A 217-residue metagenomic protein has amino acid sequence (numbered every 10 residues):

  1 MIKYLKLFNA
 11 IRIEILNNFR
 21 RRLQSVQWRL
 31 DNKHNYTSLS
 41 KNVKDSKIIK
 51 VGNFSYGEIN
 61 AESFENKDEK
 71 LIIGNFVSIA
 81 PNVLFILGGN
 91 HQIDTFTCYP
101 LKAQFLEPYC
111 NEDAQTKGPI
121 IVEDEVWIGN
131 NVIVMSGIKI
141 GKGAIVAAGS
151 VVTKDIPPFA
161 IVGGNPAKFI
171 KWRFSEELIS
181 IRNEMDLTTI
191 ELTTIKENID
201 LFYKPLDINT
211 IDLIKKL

Functional and structural regions predicted by a protein language model:
M1-N42: Membrane-proximal basic amphipathic "stem/tether" segments
I2, K102-V134, P166-L217: C-terminal segments of enzyme domains that contribute to small-molecule binding surfaces
S38-L39, I49-K50, F54-S136: Flexible, glycine/small-residue-enriched loop-and-beta-strand segment within the central core of proteins
N90, S150-V151, P157: Flexible glycine-rich beta->alpha loop in the catalytic core of nucleotide-sugar glycosyltransferases
E125, G143, A160: Catalytic-loop signature of eukaryotic-like protein kinases
G141, I145-A147, V151: A generic "structured core" feature
P158, G163-P166: Acidic, glycine-centered active-site loop in nucleotide-sugar glycosyltransferases
